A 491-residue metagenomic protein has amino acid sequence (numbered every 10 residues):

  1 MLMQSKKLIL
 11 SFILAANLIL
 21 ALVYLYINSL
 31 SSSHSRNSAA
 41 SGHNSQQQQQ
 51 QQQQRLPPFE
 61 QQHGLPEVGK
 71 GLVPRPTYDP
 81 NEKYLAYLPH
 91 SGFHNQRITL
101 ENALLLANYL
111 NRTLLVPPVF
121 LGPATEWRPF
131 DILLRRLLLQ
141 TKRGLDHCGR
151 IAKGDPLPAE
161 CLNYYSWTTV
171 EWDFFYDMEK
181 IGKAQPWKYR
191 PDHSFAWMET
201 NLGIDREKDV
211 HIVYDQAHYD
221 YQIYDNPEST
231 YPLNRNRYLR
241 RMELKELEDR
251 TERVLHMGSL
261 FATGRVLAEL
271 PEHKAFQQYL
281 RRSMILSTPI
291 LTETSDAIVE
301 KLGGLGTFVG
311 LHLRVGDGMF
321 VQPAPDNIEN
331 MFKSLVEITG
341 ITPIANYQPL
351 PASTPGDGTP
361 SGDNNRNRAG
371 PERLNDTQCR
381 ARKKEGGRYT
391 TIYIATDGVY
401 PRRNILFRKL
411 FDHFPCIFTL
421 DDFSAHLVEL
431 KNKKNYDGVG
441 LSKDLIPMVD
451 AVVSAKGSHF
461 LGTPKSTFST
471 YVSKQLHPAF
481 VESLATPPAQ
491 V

Functional and structural regions predicted by a protein language model:
M1-H43: N-terminal signal-anchor transmembrane helix specifying type II single-pass membrane topology of secretory-pathway
L2-L10, P89, N95-L106, L110 (+4 more regions): Alpha-helical transmembrane segments
Q46-Q54: Low-complexity, intrinsically disordered transcriptional activation domains enriched in glutamine and histidine
L56-T339, Q348-P355, A395-T396: Secretory-pathway glycan-assembly enzymes, especially type II membrane glycosyltransferases that use nucleotide-sugar
L104, N108, F411, A455: Anion (oxyanion) recognition and catalysis
L110, G306, Y389, F414 (+1 more regions): Short, well-ordered alpha-helix to beta-strand connector turns
L121, L445-Q490: A donor-sugar binding/catalytic signature common to diverse glycosyltransferases and related nucleotide-sugar
A324-I446, A479-V491: Catalytic lobes of large eukaryotic enzymes
